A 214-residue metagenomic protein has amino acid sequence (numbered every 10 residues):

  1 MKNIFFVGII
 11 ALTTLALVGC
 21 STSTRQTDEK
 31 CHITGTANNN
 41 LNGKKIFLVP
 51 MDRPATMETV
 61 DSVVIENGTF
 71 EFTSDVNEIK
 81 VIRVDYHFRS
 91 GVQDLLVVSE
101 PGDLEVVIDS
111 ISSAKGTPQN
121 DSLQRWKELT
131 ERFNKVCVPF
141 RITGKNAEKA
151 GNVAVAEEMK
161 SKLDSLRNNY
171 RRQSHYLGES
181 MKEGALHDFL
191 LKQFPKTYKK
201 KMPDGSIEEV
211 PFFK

Functional and structural regions predicted by a protein language model:
M1-F5: Positively charged n-region of N-terminal signal peptides that target proteins for export
A16-G19: C-terminal motif of bacterial Sec signal peptides marking the signal peptidase cleavage site
S21-H175: A non-transmembrane, solvent-exposed segment enriched in polar/low-complexity residues
H175-M181: Flexible helix-coil transition and linker loops at the boundaries of alpha-helical arrays
K182-T197: Amphipathic alpha-helical repeat scaffolds of TPR domains
T197-D204: Alpha-helical linker/edge segments of TPR/alpha-solenoid repeat scaffolds and analogous pre-/post-domain helices
D204-K214: Alpha-helical repeat scaffolds
